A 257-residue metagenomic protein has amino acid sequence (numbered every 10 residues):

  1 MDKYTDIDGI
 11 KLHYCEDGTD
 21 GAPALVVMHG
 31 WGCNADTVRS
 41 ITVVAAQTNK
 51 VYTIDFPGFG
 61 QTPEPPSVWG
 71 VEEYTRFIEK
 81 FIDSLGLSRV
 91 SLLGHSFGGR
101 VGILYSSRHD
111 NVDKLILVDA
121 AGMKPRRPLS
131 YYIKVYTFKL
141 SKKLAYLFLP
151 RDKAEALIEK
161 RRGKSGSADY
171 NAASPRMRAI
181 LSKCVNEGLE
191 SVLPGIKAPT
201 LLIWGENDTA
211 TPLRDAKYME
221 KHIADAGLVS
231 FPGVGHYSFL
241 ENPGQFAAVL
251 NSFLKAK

Functional and structural regions predicted by a protein language model:
M1-L25, A46-N49, L87-S88, D113 (+1 more regions): Alpha/beta-hydrolase fold catalytic core
I7-I10, C15, Y52-L93, A248: Active-site loop/oxyanion-hole signature of alpha/beta-hydrolase fold enzymes
I10, E16-Q61: Conserved HGGG/HGGXW glycine-rich cap/lid loop of the alpha/beta-hydrolase fold
R100-S107, D113-Y146: Flexible "cap/lid" loop of the alpha/beta hydrolase fold
P128, K143-A198: Conserved alpha/beta-hydrolase catalytic His-Asp/Glu region
I196, L202-W204, D208: Short beta-strand/loop motif that positions the catalytic acidic residue of the alpha/beta-hydrolase fold
T209-D215: Conserved alpha/beta-hydrolase "acid-adjacent" motif
V234-P243: Catalytic histidine-centered segment of alpha/beta-hydrolase-like enzymes
